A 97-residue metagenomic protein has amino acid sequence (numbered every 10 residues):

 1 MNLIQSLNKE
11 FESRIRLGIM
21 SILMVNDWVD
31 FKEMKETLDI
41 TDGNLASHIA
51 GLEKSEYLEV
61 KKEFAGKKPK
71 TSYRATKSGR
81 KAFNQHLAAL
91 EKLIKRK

Functional and structural regions predicted by a protein language model:
M1-I4, K81-K97: Amphipathic alpha-helical dimerization/coiled-coil segments that flank or bridge DNA-binding/regulatory modules
N2-N44, A65, S72: N-terminal helix-turn-helix DNA-binding core of bacterial DNA-binding proteins
H48: Residues within the DNA-recognition helix of helix-turn-helix
G51: Alpha-helical DNA-recognition elements
S55-P69: Beta-hairpin "wing" of winged helix-turn-helix
A65-N84: Basic, amphipathic "hinge/linker" alpha-helix immediately C-terminal to the N-terminal HTH DNA-binding motif
